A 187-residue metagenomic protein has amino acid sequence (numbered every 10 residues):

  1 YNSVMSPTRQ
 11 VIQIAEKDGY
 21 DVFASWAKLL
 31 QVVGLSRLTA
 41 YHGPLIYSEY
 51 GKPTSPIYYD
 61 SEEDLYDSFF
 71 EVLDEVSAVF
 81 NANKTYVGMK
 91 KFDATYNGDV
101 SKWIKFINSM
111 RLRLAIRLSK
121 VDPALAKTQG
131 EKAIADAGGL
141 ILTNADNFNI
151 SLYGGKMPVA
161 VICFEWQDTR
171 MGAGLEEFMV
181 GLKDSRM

Functional and structural regions predicted by a protein language model:
Y1-M187: Structured, solvent-exposed acidic/aromatic patches
